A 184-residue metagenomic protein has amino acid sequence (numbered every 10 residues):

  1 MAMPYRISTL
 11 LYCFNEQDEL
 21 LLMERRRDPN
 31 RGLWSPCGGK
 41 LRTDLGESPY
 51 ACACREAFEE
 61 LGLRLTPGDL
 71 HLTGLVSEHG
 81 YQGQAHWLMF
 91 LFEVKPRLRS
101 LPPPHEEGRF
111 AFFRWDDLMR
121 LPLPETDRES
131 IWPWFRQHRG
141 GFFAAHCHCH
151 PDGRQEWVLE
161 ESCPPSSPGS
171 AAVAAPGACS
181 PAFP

Functional and structural regions predicted by a protein language model:
M1-L21, R42: Conserved N-terminal beta-strand and adjoining loop/helix that marks the start of the Nudix/MutT-like hydrolase domain
R6, P36, L65-P67, Q84-M89: Short connector loops at helix/strand junctions that flank enzyme active sites, especially segments positioning acidic
Q17, E78-L101, R128, P133-R139: Active-site-adjacent beta-strand/loop module that shapes the phosphate/pyrophosphate-binding cleft
E19-E59, H148-C149, Q155-G169, F183: Conserved Nudix-box catalytic region and its N-terminal flanking loop in Nudix hydrolases and closely related
R64-G74: A short coil-to-beta-strand element that immediately follows conserved catalytic motifs
L91-E93, P102-W134, E156-P164: NUDIX/MutT-family hydrolases
W134-V158: Short, active-site-adjacent segments that bind or coordinate small-molecule cofactors and metal centers
A171-A178, A182: Acidic, Ala/Val/Gly-enriched low-complexity intrinsically disordered segments
